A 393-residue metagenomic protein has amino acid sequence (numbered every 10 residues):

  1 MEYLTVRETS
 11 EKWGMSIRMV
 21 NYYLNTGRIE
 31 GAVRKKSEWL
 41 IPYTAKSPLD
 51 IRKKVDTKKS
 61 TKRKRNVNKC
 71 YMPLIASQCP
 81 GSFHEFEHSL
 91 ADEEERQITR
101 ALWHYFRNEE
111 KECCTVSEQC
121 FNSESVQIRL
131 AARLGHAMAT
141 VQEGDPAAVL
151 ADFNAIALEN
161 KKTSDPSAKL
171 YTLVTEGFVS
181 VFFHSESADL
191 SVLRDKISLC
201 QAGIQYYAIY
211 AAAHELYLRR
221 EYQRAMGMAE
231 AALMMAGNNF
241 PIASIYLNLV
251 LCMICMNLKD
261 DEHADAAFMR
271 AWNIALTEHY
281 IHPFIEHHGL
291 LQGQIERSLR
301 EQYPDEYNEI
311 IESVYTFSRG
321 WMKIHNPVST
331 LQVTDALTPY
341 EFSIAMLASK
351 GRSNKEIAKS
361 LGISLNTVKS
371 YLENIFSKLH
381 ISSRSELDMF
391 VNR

Functional and structural regions predicted by a protein language model:
M1-M19: Polyanion-binding surface elements
V6, I29-V55: Short helix-start
K58-V67, F284, K378, S382: Intrinsically disordered, low-complexity protein-interaction/activation regions
K64-A76, E94-E109, I128-D145, A168-H184 (+3 more regions): Tandem amphipathic alpha-helical repeat scaffolds
F83-E93, E118-R129, N154-P166, V192-Q205 (+2 more regions): Solenoid-like repeat scaffolds
F178, I204-S244, N248-P339, K355: Linker/hinge segments immediately adjacent to helix-turn-helix/homeobox DNA-binding domains
K323-E373, S377-S382, E386-R393: Helix-turn-helix DNA-binding segment
